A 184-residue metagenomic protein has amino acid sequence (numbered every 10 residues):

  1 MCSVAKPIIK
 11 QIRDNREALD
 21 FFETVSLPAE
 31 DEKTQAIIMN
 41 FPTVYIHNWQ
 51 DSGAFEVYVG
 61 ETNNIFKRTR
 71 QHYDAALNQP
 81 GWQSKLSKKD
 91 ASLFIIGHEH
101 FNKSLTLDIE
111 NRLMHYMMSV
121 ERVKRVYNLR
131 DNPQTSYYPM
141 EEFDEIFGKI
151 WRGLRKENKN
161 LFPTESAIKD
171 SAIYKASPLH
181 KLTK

Functional and structural regions predicted by a protein language model:
M1-P42, Q50-G53, F66-K184: Boundary/linker segments flanking structured domains
Y45-H47, F55-N64: GIY-YIG nuclease signature motif recognition
